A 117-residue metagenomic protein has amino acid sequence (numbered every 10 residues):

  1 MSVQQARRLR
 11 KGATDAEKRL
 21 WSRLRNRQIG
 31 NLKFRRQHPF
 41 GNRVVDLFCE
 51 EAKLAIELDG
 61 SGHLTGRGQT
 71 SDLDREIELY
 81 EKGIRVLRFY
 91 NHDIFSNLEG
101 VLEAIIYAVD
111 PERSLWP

Functional and structural regions predicted by a protein language model:
M1-K33, E81, P111-P117: Solvent-exposed, charged helical/coil patches that constitute nucleic-acid or partner-interaction surfaces
L9-A13, G41-P111: Basic, amphipathic alpha-helical patches used to engage nucleic acids or provide basic targeting signals, exemplified
